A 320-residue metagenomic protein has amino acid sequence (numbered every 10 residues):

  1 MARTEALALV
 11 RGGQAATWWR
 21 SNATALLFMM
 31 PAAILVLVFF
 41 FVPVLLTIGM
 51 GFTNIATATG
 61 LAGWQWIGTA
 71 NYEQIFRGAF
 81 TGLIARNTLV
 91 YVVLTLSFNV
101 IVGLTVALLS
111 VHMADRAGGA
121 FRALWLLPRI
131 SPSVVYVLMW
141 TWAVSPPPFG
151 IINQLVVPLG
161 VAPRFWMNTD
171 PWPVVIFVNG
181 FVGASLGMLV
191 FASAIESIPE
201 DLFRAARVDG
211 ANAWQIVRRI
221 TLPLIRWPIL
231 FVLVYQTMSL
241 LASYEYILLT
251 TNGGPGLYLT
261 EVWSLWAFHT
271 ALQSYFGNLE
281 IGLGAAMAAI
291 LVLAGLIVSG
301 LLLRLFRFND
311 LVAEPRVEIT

Functional and structural regions predicted by a protein language model:
M1-W19: Short, Lys/Arg-rich, polar N-terminal cytosolic tail immediately upstream of the first transmembrane signal-anchor
W18-T320: A structural signal for multi-pass alpha-helical bundles of membrane permease subunits that mediate small-molecule
